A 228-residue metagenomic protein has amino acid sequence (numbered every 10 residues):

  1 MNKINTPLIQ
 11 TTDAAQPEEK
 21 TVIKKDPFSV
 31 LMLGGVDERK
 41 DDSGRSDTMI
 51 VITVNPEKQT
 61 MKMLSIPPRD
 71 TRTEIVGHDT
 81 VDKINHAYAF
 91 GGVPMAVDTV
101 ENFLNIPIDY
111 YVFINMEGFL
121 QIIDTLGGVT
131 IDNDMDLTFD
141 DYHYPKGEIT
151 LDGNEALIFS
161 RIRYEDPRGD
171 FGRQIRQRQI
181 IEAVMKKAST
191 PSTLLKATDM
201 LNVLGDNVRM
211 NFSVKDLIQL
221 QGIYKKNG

Functional and structural regions predicted by a protein language model:
M1-G228: Non-catalytic, solvent-exposed segments at the cell envelope interface
